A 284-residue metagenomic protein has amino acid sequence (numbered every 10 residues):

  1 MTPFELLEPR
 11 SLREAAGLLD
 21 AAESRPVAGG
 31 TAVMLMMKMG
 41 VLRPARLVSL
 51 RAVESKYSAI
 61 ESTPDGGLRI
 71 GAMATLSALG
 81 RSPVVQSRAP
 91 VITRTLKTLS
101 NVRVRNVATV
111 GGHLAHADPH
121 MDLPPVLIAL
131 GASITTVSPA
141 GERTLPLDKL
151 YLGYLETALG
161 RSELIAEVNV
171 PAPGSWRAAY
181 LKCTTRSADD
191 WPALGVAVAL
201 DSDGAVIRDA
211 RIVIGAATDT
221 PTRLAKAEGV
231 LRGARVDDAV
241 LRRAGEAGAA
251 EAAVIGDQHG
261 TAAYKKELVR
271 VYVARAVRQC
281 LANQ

Functional and structural regions predicted by a protein language model:
M1-Q284: C-terminal structural segment of proteins
